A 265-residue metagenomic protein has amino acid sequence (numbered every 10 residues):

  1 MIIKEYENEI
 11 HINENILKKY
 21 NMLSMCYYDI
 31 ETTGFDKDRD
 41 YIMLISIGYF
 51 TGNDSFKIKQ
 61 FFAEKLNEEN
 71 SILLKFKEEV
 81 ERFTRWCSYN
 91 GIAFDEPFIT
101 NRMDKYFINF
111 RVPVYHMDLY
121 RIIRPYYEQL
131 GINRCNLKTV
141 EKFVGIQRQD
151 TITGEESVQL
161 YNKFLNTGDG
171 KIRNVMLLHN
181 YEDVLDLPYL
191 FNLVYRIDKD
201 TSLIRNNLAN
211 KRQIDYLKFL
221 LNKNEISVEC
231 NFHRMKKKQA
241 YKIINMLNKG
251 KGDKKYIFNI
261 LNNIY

Functional and structural regions predicted by a protein language model:
M1-L23: N-terminal accessory regions of nucleic-acid-interacting proteins
S24-T33, N180: Two-metal-ion RNase H-like nuclease active-site motif
T32, D36-T51, K57-I58: RNase H-like nuclease fold core
S55-Q147: Conserved DEDDh/DEDDy metal-dependent 3′-5′ exonuclease domain
Q60-F62, V228-M235: A short, exposed loop/beta-hairpin motif centered on an aromatic-Gly-Thr core
V140-I204: Acidic, Mg2+-coordinating catalytic module of metal-dependent nucleases/exonucleases that use a two-metal-ion mechanism
E141, A209-I226, A240-M246: A short amphipathic alpha-helical interaction element
N231-G250: Short, Lys/Arg-enriched alpha-helical microdomains
